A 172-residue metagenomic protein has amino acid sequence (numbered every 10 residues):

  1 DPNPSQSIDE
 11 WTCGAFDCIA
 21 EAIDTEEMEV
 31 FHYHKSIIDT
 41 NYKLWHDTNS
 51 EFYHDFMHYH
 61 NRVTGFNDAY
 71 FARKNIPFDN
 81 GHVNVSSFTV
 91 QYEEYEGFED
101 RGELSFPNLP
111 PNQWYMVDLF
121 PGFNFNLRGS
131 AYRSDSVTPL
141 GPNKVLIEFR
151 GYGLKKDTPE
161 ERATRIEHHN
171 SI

Functional and structural regions predicted by a protein language model:
D1-I172: C-terminal catalytic domain of Rieske-type non-heme iron oxygenases
